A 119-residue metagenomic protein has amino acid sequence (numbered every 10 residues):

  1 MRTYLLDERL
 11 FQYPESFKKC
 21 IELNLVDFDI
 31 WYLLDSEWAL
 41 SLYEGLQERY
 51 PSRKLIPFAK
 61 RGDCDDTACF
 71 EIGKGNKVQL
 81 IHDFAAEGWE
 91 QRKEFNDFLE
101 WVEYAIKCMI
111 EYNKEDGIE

Functional and structural regions predicted by a protein language model:
M1-G73, L80, Y112-G117: A surface-exposed partner-binding patch
I72-N76, A85-A86: A short, sequence-level motif marking secondary-structure junctions
G75-V78, L99: Low-complexity, intrinsically disordered short peptide segments enriched in small/polar/basic residues
H82-N113: Compact, glycine/acidic-enriched structural inserts
